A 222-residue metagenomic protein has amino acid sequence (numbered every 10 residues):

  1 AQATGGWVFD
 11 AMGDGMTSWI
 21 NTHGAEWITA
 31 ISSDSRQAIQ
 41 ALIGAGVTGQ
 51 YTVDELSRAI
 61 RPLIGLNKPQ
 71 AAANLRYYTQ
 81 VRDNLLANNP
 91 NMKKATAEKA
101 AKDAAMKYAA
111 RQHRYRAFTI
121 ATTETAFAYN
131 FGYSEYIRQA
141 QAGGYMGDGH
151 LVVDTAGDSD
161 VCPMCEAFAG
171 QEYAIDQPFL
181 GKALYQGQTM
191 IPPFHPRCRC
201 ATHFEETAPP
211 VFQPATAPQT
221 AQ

Functional and structural regions predicted by a protein language model:
A1-A109, E205-Q222: N-terminal leader/targeting and assembly helices and adjacent pre-domain segments
A95-Q222: Activation/maturation switch segments at domain boundaries
